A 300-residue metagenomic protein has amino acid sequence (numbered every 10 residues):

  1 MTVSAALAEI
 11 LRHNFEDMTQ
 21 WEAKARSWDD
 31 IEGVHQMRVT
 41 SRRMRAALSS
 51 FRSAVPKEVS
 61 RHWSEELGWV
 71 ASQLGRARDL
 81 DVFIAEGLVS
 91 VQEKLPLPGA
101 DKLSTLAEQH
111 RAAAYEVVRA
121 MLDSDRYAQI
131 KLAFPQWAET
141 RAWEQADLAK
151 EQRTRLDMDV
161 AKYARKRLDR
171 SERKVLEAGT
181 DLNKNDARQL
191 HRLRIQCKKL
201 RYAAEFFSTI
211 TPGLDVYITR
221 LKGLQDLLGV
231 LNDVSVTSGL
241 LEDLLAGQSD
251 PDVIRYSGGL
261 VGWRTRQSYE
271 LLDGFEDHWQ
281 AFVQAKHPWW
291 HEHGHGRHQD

Functional and structural regions predicted by a protein language model:
M1-D300: Cationic, histidine-enriched alpha-helical/coil surfaces that engage anionic ligands
